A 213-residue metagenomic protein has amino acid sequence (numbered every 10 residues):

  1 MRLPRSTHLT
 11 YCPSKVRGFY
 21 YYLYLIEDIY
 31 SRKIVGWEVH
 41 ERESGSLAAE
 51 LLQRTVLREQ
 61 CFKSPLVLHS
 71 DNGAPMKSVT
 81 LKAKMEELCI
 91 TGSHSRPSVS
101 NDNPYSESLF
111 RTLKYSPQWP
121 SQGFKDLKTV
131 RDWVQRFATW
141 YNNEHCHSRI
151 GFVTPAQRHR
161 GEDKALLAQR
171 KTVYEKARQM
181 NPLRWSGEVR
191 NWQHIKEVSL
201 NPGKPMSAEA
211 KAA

Functional and structural regions predicted by a protein language model:
M1-A213: Charged DNA-binding/catalytic regions of mobile-element recombinases
